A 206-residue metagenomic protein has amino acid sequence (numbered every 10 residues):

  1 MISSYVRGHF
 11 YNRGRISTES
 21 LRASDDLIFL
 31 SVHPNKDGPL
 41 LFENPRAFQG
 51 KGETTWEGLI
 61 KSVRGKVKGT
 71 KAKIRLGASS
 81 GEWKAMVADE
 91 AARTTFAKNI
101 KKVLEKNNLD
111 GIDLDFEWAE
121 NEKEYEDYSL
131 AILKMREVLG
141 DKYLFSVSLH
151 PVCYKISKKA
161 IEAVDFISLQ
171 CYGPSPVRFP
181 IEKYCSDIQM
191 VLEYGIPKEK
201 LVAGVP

Functional and structural regions predicted by a protein language model:
M1-K102, F179-E182: Glycan-recognition patch characteristic of GH18 chitinases/ENGases and related GlcNAc/peptidoglycan-binding proteins
S3-R7, K36-T54, D115-P206: Substrate-binding surface in catalytic domains of secreted glycosidases
E19-A23, K66-T70, R75, E105-N107 (+3 more regions): Extracellular/periplasmic catalytic domains that process cell-envelope and extracellular macromolecules
R22, K61, G65, T94 (+6 more regions): Solvent-exposed, polar/charged alpha-helical surfaces in well-ordered, non-transmembrane soluble domains, broadly
L27-S31, V103-A119, Q170: Short acidic catalytic loops
